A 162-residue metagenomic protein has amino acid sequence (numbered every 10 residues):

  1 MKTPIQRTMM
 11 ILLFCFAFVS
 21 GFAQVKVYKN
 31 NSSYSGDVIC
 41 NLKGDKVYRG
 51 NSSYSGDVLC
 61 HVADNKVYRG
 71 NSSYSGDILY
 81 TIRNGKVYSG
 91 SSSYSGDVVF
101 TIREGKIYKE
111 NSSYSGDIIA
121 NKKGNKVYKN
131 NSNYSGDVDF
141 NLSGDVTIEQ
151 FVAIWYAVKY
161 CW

Functional and structural regions predicted by a protein language model:
K2-R7, I11-L12, G21-D57, A63-N65 (+2 more regions): Long terminal segments
